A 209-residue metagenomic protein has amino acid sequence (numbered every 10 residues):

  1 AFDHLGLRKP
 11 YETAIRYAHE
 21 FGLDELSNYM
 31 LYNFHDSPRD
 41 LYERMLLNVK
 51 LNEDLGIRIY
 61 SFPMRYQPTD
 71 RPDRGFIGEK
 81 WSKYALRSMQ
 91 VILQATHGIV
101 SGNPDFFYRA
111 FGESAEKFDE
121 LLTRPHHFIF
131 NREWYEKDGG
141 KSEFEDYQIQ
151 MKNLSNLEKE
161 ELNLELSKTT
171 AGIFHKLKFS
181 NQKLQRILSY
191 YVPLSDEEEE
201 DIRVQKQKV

Functional and structural regions predicted by a protein language model:
A1-D73: Conserved AdoMet/S-adenosylmethionine-binding subsite of the radical SAM
G75-K80: C-terminal regions of proteins
S82-V209: Radical SAM enzyme core and accessory elements
